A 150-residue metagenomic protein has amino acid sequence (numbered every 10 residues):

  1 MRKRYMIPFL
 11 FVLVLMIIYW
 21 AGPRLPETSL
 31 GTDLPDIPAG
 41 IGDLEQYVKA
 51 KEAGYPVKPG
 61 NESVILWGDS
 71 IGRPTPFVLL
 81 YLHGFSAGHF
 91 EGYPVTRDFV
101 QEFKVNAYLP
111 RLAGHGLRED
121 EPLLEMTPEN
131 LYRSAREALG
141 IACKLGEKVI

Functional and structural regions predicted by a protein language model:
M1-V14: N-terminal Sec-pathway targeting helices
V14-G31: Membrane-interface motif at the C-terminal end of an N-terminal transmembrane signal
T32, H83, L124: Flexible, active-site-adjacent loop/turn segments at secondary-structure boundaries
D33-P74: N-terminal cap/lid segment of alpha/beta-hydrolase-fold proteins
V57-L112: Short, surface-exposed "cap/lid" segments of acyl-processing enzymes
L117-E147: Catalytic nucleophile-loop/oxyanion-hole region of alpha/beta-hydrolase and closely related hydrolase-like folds
